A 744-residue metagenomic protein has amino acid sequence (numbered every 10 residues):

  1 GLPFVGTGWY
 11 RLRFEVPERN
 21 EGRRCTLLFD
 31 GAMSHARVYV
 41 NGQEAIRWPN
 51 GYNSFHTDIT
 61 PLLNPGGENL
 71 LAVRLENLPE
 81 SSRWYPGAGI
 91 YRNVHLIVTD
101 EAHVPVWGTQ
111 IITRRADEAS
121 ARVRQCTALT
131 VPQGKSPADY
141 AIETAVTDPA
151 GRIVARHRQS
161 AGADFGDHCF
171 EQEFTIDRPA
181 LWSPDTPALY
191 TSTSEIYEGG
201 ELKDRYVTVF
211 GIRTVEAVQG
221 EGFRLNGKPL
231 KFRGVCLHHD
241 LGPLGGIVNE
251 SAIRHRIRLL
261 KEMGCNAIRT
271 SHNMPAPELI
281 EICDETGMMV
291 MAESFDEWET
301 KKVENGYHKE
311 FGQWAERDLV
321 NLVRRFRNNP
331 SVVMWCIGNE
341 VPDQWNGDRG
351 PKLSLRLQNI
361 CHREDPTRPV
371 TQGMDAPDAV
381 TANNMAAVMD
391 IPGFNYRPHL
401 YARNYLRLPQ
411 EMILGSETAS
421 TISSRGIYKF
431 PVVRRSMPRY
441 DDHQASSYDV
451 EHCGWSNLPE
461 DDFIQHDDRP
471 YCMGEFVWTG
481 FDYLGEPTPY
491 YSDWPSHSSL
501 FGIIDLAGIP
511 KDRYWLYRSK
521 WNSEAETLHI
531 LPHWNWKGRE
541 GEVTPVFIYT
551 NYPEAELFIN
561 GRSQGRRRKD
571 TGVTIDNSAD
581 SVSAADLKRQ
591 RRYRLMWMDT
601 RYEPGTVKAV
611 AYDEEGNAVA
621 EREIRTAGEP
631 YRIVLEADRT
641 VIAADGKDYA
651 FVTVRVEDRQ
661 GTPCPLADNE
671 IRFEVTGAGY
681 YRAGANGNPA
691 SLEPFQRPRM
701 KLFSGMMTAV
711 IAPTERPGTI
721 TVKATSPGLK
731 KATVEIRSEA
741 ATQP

Functional and structural regions predicted by a protein language model:
G1-P17, L28-D30, E68-S136, P149 (+7 more regions): Non-catalytic, glycine-rich low-complexity segments
G1-Q110, P149, V209, M274-P275 (+5 more regions): Accessory beta-strand-rich segments of carbohydrate-active enzymes
Q43, W48, N93, E101-H103 (+1 more regions): Extended substrate-binding grooves/exosites of carbohydrate-active enzymes
I59-P61, Q172-W182, L595-R601, Q696-E715: Short, hydrophobic beta-strand segments
N64-G66, T127-V218, W597-G605, D613-E614 (+3 more regions): Extended acidic/polar, glycine-enriched regions that form or flank non-catalytic beta-rich accessory modules
Q125-L129, T193-E195, V546-T550, V610-A611 (+3 more regions): Beta-strand-rich structural segments
P137-E143, D185-Y190, N551, L557-R568 (+3 more regions): Short flexible loop/turn segments that cap and initiate beta-strands
V146-A155, R567-K569, T574-D576, P630-L635 (+2 more regions): Short aromatic-acidic-glycine turn motif
